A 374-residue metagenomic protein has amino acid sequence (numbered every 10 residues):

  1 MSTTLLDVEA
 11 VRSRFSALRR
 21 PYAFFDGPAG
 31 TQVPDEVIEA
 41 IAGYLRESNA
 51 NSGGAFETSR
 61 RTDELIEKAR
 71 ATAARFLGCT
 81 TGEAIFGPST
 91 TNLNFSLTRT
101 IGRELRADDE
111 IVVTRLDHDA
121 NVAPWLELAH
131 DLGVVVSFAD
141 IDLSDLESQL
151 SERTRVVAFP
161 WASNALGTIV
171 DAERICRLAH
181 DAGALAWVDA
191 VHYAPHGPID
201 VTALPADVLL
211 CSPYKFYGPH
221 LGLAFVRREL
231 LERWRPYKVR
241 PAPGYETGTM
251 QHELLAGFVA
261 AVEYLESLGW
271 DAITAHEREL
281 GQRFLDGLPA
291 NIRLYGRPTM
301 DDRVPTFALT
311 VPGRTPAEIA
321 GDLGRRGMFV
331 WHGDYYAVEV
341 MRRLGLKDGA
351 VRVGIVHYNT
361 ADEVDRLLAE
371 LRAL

Functional and structural regions predicted by a protein language model:
M1-L374: Pyridoxal 5′-phosphate
